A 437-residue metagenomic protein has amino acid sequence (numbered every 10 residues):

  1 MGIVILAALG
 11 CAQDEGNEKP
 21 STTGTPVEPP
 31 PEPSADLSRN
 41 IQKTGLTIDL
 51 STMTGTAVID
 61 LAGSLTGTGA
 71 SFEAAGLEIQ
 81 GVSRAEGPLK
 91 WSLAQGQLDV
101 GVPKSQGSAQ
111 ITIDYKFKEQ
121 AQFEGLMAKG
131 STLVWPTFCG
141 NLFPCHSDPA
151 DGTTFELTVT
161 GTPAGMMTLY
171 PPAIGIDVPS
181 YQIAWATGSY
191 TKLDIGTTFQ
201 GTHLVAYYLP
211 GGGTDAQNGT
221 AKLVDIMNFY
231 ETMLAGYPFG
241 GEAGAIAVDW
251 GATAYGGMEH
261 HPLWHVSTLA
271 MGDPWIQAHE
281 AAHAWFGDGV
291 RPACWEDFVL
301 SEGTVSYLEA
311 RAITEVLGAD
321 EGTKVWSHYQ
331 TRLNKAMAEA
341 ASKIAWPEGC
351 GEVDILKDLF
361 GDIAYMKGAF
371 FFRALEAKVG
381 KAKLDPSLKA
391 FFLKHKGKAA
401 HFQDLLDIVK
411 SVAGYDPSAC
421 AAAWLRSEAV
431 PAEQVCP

Functional and structural regions predicted by a protein language model:
I5, C11-G55, S147: N-terminal, polar/Ser/Thr-rich
M53, D114-K192: Extended, low-hydrophobicity, Ser/Thr/Pro/Gly-biased non-transmembrane segments
A57-I59, L157, K192-D297: Juxtacatalytic substrate-recognition/specificity segment
A57-I59, P103-K104, S108, C145-A150 (+7 more regions): Zn2+-dependent metallopeptidase catalytic core
G67-P88, T154, T160, A164: Solvent-exposed beta-hairpin/edge-strand motifs
A74-K129: A surface-exposed beta-strand-loop module
S83, L393-P437: Beta/coil-rich, acidic/histidine-enriched accessory regions frequently appended to metallopeptidases
G188, E296, E302-R373, A377-K378 (+3 more regions): Acidic/His/Gly-enriched intrinsically disordered linker/tail segments that often contain short helix/coil "MoRF-like"
